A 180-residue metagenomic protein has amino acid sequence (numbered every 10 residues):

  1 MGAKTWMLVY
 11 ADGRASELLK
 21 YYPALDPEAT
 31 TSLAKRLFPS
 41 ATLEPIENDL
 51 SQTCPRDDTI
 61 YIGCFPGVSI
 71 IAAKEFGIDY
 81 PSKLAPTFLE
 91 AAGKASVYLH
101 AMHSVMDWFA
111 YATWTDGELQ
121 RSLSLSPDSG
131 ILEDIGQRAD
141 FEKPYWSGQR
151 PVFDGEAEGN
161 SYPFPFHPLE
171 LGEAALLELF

Functional and structural regions predicted by a protein language model:
M1-L33: Short, extreme N-terminal segment that most often corresponds to the first beta-strand
L8, T59, S96, K143 (+1 more regions): Intrinsically disordered, low-complexity segments enriched in small/polar residues
S16-K20, T31-K35, A85-L89, E173-E178: Generic detector of well-ordered alpha-helical segments enriched in charged/polar residues, highlighting helical
K20-Y22, K83, S126, I131-L132: Generic alpha-helix signal with a bias toward terminal, lower-confidence helices and secondary-structure junctions
P27-L125: Short, intrinsically disordered low-complexity segments
D116-F180: Long, compositionally biased intrinsically disordered terminal regions
